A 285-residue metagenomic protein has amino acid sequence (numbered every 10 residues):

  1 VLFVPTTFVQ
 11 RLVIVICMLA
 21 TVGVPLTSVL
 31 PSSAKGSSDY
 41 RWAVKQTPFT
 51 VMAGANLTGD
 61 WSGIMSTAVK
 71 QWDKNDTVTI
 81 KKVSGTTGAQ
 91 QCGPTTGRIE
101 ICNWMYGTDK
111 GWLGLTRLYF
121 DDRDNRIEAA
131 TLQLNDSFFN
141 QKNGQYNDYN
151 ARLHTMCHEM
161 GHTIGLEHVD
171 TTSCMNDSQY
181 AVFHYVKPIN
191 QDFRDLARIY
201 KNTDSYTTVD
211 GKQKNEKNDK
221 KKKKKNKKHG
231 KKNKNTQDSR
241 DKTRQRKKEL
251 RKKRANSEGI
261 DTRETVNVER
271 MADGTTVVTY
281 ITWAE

Functional and structural regions predicted by a protein language model:
V1-I16: Bacterial N-terminal signal peptides that target proteins for export
V13-V15, Q90, E100, T172: Secreted/extracellular small peptides and ectodomain modules produced from precursors
I14-D60, K247-E285: Disordered inhibitory propeptide/activation segment of secreted metzincin zinc metalloprotease zymogens, centered on
A20, D76, I164, Y200-D204: A generic secondary-structure signal for well-formed alpha-helical elements
K45-M52, R98-I99, A130-L132, S173: Hydrophobic beta-strand segments of well-ordered beta-sheets in folded domains
W61-S62, Y185: Charged, low-complexity surface patches
S62-E167: Metzincin-family zinc-dependent endopeptidase catalytic domain
E128-Q141, A151, E167-E285: Metalloprotease/metallohydrolase-associated module, dominated by Zn2+-dependent proteases
